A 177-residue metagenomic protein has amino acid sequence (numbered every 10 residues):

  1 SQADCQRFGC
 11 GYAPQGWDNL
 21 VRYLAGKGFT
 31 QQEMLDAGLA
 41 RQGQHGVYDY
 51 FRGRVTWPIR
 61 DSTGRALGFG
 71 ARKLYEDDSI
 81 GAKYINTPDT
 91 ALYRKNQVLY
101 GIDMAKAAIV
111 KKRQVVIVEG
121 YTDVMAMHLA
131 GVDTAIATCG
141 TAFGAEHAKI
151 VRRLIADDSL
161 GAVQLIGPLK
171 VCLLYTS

Functional and structural regions predicted by a protein language model:
S1-Q6: Non-catalytic interaction/clamp surfaces of large macromolecular machines
A13: Active-site-proximal helix/loop microenvironment of the serine DD-peptidase/beta-lactamase transpeptidase fold
G16-I166: Phosphate-handling DNA/RNA-contact segment within nucleic-acid enzymes
V171: Phosphate/diphosphate-binding loops
Y175-T176: Conserved small/polar residues in nucleotide/adenosyl-binding loops
